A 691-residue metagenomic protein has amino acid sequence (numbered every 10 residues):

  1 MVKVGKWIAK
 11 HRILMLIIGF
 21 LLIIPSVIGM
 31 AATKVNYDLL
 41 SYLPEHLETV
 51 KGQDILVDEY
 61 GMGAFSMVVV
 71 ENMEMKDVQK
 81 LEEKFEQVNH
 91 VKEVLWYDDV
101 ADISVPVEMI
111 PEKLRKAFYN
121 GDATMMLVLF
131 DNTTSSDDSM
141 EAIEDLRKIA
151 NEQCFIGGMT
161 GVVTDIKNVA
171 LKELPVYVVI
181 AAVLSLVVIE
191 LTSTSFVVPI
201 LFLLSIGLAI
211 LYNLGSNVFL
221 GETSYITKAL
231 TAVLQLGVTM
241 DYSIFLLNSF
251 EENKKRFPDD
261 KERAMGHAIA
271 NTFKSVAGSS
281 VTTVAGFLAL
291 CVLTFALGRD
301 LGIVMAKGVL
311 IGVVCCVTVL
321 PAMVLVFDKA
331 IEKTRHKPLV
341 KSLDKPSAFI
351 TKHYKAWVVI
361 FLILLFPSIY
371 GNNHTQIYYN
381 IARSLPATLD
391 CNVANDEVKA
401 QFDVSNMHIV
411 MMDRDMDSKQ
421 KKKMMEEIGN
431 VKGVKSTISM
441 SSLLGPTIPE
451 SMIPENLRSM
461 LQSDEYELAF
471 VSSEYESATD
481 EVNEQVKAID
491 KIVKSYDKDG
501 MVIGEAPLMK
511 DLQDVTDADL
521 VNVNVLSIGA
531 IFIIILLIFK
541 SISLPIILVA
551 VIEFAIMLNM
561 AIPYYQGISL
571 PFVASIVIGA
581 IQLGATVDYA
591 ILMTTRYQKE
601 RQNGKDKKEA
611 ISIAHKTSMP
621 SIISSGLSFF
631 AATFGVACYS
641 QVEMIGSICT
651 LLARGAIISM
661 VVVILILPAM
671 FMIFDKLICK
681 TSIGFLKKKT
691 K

Functional and structural regions predicted by a protein language model:
M1-V35, S41, T134-Y379, K494-K691: Membrane-embedded transmembrane helical bundles of large multi-pass transporters/channels
E45-F65, V70-V163, Q376, A382-L544 (+1 more regions): Structured non-transmembrane domains adjacent to transmembrane bundles in polytopic membrane proteins
